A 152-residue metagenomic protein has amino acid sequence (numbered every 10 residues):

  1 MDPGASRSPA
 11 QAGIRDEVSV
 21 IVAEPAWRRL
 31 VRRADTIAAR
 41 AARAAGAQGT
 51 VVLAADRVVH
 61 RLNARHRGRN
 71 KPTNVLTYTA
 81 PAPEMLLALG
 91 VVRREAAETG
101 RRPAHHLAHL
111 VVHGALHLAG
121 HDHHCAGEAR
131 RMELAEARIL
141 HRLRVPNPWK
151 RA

Functional and structural regions predicted by a protein language model:
M1-A108, A115-A152: An acidic/histidine-cluster motif and surrounding catalytic segment that typifies divalent-metal-assisted enzyme active
